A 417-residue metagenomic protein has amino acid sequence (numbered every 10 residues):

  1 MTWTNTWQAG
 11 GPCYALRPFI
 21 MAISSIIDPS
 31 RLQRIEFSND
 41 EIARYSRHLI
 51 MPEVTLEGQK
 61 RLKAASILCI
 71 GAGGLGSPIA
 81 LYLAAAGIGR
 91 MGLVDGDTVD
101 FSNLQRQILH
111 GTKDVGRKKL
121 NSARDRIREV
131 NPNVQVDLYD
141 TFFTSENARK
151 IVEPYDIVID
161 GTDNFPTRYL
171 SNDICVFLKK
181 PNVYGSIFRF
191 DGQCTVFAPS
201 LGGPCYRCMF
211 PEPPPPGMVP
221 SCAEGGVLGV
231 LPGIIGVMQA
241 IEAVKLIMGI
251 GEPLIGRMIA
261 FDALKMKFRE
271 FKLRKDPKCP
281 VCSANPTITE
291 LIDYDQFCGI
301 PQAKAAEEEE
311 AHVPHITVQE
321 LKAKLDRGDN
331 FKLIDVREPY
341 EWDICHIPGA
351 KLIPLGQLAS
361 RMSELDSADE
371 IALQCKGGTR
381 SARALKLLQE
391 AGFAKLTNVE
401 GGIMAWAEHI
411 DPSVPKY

Functional and structural regions predicted by a protein language model:
A9-A15: Short, low-complexity intrinsically disordered segments enriched in A/P/G/S/L with frequent Arg, especially at protein
A22-L68, S102, L291-D293, C298-E308: N-terminal charged helix/coil linker that caps or initiates catalytic domains
A22-S30, N131-S145, R149-I235, M248 (+4 more regions): E1/E1-like adenylate-forming module used to activate ubiquitin-like modifiers and sulfur-carrier proteins
D28, E36, L93-N131: Glycine-rich phosphate-binding loop and adjoining beta1-alpha1-beta2 segment of Rossmann-like nucleotide-binding folds
D28, L104, D125, A263-E270 (+4 more regions): Rhodanese-like catalytic fold shared by cysteine-dependent sulfurtransferases and DSP/PTP-type phosphatases
G58, K63-D95: Glycine-rich adenosine-cofactor-binding loop
G74-S77, Y82, I88, T98-V99 (+3 more regions): Residue-level detector of alpha-helix initiation sites
